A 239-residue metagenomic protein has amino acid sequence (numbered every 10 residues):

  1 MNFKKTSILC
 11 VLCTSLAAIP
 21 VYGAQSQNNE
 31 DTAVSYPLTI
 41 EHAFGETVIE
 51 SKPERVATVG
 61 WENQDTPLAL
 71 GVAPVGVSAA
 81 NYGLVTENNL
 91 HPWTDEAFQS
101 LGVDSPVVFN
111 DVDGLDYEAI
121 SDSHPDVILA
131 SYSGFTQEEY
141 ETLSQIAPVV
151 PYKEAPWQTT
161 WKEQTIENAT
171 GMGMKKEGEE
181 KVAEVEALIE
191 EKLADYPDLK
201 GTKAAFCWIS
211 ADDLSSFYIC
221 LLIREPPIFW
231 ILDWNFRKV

Functional and structural regions predicted by a protein language model:
M1-L9: Bacterial N-terminal signal peptides that target proteins for export
N2-F3, I19-D65, K176-C207: Bacterial Sec-exported substrate-binding components of ABC uptake systems
C10-A18: Bacterial N-terminal signal peptides
E46, E138-D212: Extracytoplasmic substrate-binding proteins
T58, V77, D111, A130 (+1 more regions): Short beta-strand and adjacent tight-turn residues that come in two discontinuous sequence segments and form the edges
Q64-D116: A short, structured surface patch at a secondary-structure boundary
Y117-I120, H124-A130, P148: Proline-aspartate-enriched helix->loop->beta-strand connector
S216-V239: Alpha-helical, coiled-coil/dimerization segments enriched in small aliphatic residues
